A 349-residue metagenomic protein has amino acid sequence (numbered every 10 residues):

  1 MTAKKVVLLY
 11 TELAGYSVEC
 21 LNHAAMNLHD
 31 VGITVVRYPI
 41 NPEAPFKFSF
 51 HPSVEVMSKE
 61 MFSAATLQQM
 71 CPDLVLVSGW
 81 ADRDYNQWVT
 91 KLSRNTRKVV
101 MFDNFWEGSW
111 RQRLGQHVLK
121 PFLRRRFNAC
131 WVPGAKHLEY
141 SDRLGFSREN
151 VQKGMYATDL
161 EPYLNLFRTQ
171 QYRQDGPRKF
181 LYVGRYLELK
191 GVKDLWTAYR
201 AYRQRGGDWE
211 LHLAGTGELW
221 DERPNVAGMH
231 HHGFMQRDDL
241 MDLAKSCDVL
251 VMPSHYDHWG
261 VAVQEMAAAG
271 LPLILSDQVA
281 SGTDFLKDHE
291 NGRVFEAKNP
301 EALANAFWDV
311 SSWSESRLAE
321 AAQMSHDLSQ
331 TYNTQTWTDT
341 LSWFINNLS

Functional and structural regions predicted by a protein language model:
K98-L114, R126-A129: A short, histidine- and acid-enriched strand-loop-helix "catalytic/donor-clamping" loop that lines the nucleotide-sugar
F127-D175: Donor nucleotide-sugar binding/catalytic pocket of nucleotide-sugar-dependent glycosyltransferases
Q171-K190, W196-R200: Conserved donor-binding/catalytic core segment of Leloir-type glycosyltransferases
D221-D238: Nucleotide-activated donor-binding/catalytic signature segment of Leloir-type glycosyltransferases, i.e., the conserved
F234, D288-H289, R293-P300, W308-E315: Conserved acidic donor-binding segment of nucleotide-sugar-dependent glycosyltransferases
F234-M235, D242-C247: Short alpha-helical donor nucleotide-sugar binding micro-motif in glycosyltransferases
H255: Aromatic "clamp/platform" in nucleotide-sugar-dependent glycosyltransferases that forms part of the donor/acceptor
P272-S276: Short hydrophobic beta-strand element within catalytic cores of glycosyltransferases and related nucleotide-activated
